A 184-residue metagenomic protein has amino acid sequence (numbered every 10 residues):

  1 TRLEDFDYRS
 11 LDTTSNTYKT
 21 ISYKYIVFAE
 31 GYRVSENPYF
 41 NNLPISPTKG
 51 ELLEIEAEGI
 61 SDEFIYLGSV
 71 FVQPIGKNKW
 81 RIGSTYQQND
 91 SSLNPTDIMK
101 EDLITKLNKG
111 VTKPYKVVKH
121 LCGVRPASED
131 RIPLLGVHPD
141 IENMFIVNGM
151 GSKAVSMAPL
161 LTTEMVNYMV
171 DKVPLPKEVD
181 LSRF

Functional and structural regions predicted by a protein language model:
T1, V27, F145-V147: Hydrophobic/aromatic beta-strand patches that form the interior of the parallel beta-sheet core in alpha/beta enzyme
T1-T14: A conserved short coil-to-beta-strand element within the FAD-binding core of flavoproteins
S15-K19: A structured beta-alpha segment of the ubiquitous adenosine-cofactor-binding alpha/beta core
I21-R33, T162: Short hydrophobic core segments
E30-N143: Active-site substrate-recognition segment that forms the wall of the catalytic cavity or substrate channel
K116-F184: C-terminal catalytic lobe of FAD-dependent flavoproteins
